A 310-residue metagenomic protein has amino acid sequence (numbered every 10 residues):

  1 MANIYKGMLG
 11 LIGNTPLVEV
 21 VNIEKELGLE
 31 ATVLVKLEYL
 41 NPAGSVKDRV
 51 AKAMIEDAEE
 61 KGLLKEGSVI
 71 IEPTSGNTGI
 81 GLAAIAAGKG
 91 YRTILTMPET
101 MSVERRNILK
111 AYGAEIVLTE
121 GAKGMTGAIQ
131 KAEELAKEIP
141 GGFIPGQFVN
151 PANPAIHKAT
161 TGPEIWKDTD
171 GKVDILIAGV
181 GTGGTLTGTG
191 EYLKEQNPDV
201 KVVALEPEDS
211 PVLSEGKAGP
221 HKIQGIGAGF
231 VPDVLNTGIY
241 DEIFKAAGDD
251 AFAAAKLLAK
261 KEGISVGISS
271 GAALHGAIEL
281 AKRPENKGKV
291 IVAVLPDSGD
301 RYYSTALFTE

Functional and structural regions predicted by a protein language model:
M1-E310: PLP-dependent amino-acid enzyme catalytic core
